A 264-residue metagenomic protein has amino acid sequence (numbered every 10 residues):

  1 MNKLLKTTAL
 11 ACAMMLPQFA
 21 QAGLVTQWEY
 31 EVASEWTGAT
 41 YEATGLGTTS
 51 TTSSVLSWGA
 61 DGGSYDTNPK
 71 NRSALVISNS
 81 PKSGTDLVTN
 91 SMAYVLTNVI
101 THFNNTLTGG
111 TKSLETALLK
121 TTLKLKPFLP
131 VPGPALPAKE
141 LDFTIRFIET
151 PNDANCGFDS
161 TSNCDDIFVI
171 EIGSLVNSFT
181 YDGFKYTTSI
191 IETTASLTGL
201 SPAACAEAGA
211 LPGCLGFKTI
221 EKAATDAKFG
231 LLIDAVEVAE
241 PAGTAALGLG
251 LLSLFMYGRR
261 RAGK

Functional and structural regions predicted by a protein language model:
M1-T8, A242: Bacterial N-terminal signal peptides that target proteins for export
L5, P17, A239, G258-R259: Residue-level micro-sites within transmembrane alpha helices that shape and flank functional polar/acidic positions
T8-A9, T122, A245: N-terminal compositionally biased, intrinsically disordered segments and leader/signal-like regions
A9-M15, S253: Bacterial N-terminal signal peptides
Q18-A22: Sec/Tat signal peptide C-region and signal peptidase I cleavage site
G23-E237: Mature extracellular "passenger" or substrate-interacting domains of secreted, surface-exposed proteins
A239-G258: A short, hydrophobic C-terminal helix/tail in secreted or cell-surface proteins
R261-K264: Short, charged juxtamembrane terminal tails flanking transmembrane helices
